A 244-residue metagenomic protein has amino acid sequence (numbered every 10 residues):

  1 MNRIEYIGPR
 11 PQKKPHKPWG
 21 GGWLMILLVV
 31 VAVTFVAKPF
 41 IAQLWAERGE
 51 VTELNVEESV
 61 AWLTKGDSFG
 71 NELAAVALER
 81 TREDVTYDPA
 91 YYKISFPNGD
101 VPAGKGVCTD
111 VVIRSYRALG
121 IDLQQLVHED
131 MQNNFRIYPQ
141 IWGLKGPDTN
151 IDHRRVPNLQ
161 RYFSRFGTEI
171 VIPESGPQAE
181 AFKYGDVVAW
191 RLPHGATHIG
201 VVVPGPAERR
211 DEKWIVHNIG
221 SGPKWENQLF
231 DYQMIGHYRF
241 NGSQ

Functional and structural regions predicted by a protein language model:
M1-G8: N-terminal intrinsically disordered, acidic low-complexity segments at the extreme N-terminus
G8-P11, P15-P18, K38-Q160: N-terminal capping segments
G22-P39: Hydrophobic membrane-insertion alpha-helices, especially the h-region of bacterial N-terminal signal peptides
Y87, Y91, Y162-F163, Y232 (+1 more regions): Aromatic side chains
L123-Q124, V202, Q233-G236: A structural signal for short, hydrophobic beta-strand segments that form beta-sheets in beta-rich/all-beta domains
Q125-E129, L192-H194, P204, I219-G220 (+1 more regions): A mature extracytoplasmic/lumenal domain signature
Q132-I215: ...with weaker cross-activation on analogous glycine-rich loops/strands in unrelated enzymes
R210-Q244: Low-complexity, Gly/Ser/Thr/Pro-rich intrinsically disordered linker/tail segments
